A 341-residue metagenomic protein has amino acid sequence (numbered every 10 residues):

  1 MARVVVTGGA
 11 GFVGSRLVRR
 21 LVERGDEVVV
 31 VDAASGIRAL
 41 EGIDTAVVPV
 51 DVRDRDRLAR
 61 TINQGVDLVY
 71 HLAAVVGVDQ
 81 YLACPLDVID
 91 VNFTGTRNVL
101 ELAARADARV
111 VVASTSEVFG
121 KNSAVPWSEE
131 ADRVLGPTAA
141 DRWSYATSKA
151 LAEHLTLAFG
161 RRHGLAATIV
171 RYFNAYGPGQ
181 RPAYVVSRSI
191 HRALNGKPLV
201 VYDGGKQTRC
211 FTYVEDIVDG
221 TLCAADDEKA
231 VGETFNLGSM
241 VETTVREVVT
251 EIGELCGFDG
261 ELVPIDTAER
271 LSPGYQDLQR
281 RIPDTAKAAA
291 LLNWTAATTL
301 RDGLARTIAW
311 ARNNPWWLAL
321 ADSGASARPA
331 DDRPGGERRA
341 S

Functional and structural regions predicted by a protein language model:
M1-R171, N314-L320, R338-S341: N-terminal Rossmann-like NAD(P)+-binding domain of SDR-like oxidoreductases, especially those catalyzing
L17, A193, T221-A225, V249-I252 (+1 more regions): Hydrophobic "lid"/C-terminal helical patch of Rossmann-like NAD(P)-dependent dehydrogenase/epimerase domains
R53, A83, V91-T94, Q180 (+6 more regions): Residue-level signal for the nucleotide or nucleotide-sugar donor/cofactor binding architecture
S123, A150, L165, A175-R188 (+7 more regions): Glycine/proline-rich active-site loop of Rossmann-fold NAD(P)-dependent oxidoreductases
E129-G136, H163-G164, I190-V201, L255-E269 (+1 more regions): A short C-terminal helix-loop "cap" of Rossmann-like NAD(P)-dependent dehydrogenase/epimerase domains
G204, T234-F235, R246-V249, G257-R280 (+1 more regions): C-terminal "lid/loop" region of Rossmann-like NAD(P)-dependent oxidoreductases
V214, T234, E247, E269-T295 (+2 more regions): Conserved C-terminal active-site "lid" loop/helix of NAD(P)H-dependent oxidoreductases that clamps the redox cofactor
L300-S341: Amphipathic terminal alpha-helices
